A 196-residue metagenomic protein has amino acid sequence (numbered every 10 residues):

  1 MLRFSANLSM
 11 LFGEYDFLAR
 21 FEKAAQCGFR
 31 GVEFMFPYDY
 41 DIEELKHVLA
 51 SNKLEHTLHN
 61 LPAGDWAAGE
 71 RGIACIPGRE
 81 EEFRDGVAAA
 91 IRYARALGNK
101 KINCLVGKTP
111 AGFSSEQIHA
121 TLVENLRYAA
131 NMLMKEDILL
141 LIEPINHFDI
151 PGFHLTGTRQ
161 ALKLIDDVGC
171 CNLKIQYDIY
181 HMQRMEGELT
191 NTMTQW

Functional and structural regions predicted by a protein language model:
M1-R95, N99, L162, D166 (+2 more regions): N-terminal pre-domain/capping segments
M10-F12, Y38, P62-A63, V106-P110 (+2 more regions): Active-site-proximal loop/turn and secondary-structure-junction residues that shape catalytic pockets, frequently
G31, L141-I142, Q176-I179: Generic enzyme active-site microenvironment
S51, I73-K174: Active-site acidic/histidine proton-transfer and metal-coordination neighborhood in alpha/beta enzyme cores
A96, Q195-W196: Short glycine/proline-enriched loop/turn "hinge" motifs that connect secondary-structure elements and lie
D149-P151, Q183-E186: Short acidic/glycine-rich loop or secondary-structure boundary segments that cap or lie
G187-T194: Bacterial c-di-GMP phosphodiesterase catalytic domain signature
